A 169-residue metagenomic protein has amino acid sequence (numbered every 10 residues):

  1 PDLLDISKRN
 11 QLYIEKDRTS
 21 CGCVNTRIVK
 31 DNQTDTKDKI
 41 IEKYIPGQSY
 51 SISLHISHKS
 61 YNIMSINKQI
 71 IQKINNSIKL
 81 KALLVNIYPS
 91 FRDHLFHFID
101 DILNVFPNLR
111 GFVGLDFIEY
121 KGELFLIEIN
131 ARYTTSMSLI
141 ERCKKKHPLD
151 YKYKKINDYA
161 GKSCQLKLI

Functional and structural regions predicted by a protein language model:
P1-D5, R27-K30: Short acidic-hydrophobic, aromatic-tinged amphipathic segments that line or gate anion-handling sites
R9-I28, K37-G47, I52, M64-K68 (+1 more regions): ATP-grasp fold ATP-binding core
T19, E119, A131: Short, glycine/acidic-enriched loop or turn micro-motifs at the edges of active sites
I28, L54-I56, F117-E119: Conserved hydrophobic "DFG−1" position in protein kinase catalytic cores
E42-S49, S53-L103, P107, N130-K155: ATP-dependent carboxylate/phosphate-activation module, predominantly the ATP-grasp catalytic core and closely related
L109-K121: A short glycine-rich, hydrophobically flanked beta-strand micro-motif that places a catalytic Asp/Glu for divalent metal
E123-F125: Conserved protein kinase catalytic/activation segment
L149-I169: Peripheral (often C-terminal) accessory segments that flank ATP-dependent C-N-forming ligase machineries
